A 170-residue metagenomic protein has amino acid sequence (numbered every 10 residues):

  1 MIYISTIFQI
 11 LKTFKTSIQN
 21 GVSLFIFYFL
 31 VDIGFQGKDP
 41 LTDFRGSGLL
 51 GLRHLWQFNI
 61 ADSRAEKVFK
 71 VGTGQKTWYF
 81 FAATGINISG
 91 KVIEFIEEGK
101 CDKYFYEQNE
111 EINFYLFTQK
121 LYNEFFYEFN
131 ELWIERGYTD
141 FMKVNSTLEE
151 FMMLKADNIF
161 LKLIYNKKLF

Functional and structural regions predicted by a protein language model:
M1-F170: Extended acidic/polar regulatory tracts at the flanks of large eukaryotic scaffold/adaptor proteins
